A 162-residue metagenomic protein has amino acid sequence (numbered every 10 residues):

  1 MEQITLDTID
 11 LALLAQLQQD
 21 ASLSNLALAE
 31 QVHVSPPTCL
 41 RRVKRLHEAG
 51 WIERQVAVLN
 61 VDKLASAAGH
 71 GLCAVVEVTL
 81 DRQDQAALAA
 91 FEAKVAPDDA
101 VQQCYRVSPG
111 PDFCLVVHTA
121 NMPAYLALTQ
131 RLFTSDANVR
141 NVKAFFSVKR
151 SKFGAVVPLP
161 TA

Functional and structural regions predicted by a protein language model:
M1-A162: A compositional/biophysical signature of low hydrophobicity enriched in polar/charged and small residues
